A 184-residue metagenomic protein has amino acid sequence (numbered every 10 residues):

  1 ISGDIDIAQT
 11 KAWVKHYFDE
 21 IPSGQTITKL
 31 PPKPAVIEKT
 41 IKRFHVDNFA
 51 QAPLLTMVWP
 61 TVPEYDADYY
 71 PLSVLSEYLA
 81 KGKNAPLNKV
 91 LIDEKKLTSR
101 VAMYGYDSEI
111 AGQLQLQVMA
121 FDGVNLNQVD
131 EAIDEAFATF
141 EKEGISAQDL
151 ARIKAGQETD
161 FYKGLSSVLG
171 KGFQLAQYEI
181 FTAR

Functional and structural regions predicted by a protein language model:
I1-S2: Phosphate-binding beta-loop-alpha motif at adenosine-nucleotide cofactor sites
A8, H16, E20-D66, E77-N127 (+1 more regions): Non-catalytic beta-strand/loop surface segments
K11-Y17, V129-A136: Short amphipathic alpha-helices in soluble, non-transmembrane regions that often serve as interface/regulatory elements
Y69-Y70: Zinc-dependent metallopeptidase catalytic helix centered on the HExxH motif and its immediate flanking segment
Y178-R184: Short, intrinsically disordered, charge-balanced linker/junction segments flanking boundaries in proteins
